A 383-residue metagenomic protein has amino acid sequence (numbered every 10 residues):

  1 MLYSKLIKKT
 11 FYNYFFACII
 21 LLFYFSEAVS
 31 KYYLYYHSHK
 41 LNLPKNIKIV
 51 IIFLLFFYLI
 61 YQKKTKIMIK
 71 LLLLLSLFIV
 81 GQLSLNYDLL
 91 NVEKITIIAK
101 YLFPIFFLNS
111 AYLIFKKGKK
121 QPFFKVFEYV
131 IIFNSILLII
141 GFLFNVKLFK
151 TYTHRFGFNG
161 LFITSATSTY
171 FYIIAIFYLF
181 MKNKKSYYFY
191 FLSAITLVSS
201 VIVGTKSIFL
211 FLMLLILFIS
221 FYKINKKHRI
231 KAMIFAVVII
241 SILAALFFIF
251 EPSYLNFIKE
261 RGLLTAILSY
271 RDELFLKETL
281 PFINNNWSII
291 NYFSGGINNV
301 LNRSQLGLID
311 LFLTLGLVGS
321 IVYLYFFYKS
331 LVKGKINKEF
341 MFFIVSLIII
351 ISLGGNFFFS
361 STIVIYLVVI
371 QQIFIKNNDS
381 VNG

Functional and structural regions predicted by a protein language model:
M1-F257, N302-G383: Hydrophobic transmembrane helix bundles of membrane-integrated enzymes that assemble and modify cell-envelope
L34, L148, Y254-L315: Long extracytoplasmic/lumenal interhelical loops at the membrane interface of multi-pass membrane proteins
